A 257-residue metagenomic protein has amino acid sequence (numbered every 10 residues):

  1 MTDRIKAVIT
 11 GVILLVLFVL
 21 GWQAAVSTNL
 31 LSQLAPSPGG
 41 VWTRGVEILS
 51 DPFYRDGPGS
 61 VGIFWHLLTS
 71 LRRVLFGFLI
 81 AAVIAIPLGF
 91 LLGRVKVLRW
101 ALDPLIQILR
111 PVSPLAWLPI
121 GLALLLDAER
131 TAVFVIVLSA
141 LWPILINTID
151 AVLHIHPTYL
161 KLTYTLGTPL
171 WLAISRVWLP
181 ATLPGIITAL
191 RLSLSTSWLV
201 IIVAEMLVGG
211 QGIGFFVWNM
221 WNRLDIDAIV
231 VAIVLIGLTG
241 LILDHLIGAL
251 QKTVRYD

Functional and structural regions predicted by a protein language model:
T2-L30: N-terminal signal-anchor transmembrane alpha helix
T28-L79: Periplasmic/extracellular loop-to-transmembrane helix junction in inner-membrane transport proteins
F76-I106: Transmembrane-helix boundary motif in ABC transporter permease subunits
Q107-P143, D150-A151: Generic hydrophobic transmembrane alpha-helix motif, especially the helices
F134, L138, W171-V203, D227 (+3 more regions): Transmembrane alpha-helices
P143-A189, Y256: Short cytoplasmic-facing helical segments at TM-TM junctions of multi-pass membrane proteins
G214-A249: Hydrophobic alpha-helical transmembrane segments of polytopic membrane proteins
A249-D257: Short cytosolic juxtamembrane segments of multi-pass membrane proteins
